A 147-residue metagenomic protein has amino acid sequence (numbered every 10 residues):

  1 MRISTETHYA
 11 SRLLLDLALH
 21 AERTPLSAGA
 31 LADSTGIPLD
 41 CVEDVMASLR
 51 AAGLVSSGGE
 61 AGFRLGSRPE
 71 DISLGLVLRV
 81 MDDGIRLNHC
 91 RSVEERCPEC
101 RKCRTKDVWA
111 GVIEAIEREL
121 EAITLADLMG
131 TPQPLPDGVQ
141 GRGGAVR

Functional and structural regions predicted by a protein language model:
M1-L13: Short alpha-helical segments that sit at the start of domains
L13-H20, V80: Short amphipathic alpha-helical elements of helix-turn-helix/winged-helix folds
L26-G36: A short alpha-helical element within helix-turn-helix/winged-helix DNA-binding domains across DNA-binding proteins
D33, R50-A51: Alpha-helical residues within the helix-turn-helix
M46-A47: Short, hydrophobic-biased segments on the C-terminal half of alpha helices that form "recognition helices"
A52-G66: Beta-hairpin "wing" of winged helix-turn-helix
L74, E94-R147: C-terminal regulatory/oligomerization modules of transcriptional regulators
